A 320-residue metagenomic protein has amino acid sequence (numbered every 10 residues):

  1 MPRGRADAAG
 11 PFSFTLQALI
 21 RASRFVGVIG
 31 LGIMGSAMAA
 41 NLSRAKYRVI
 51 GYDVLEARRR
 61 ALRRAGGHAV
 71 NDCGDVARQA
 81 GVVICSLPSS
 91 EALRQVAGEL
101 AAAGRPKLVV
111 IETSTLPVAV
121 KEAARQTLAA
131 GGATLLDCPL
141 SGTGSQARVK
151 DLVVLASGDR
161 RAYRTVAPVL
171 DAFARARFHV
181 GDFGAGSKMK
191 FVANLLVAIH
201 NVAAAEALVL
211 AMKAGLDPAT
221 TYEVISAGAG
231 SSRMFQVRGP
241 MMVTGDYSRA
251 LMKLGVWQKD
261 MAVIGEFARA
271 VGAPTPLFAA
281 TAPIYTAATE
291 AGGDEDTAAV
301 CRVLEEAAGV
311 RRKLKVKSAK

Functional and structural regions predicted by a protein language model:
D7, S13, L314-K320: Arg/Gly-rich low-complexity intrinsically disordered repeat tracts
S13-S86, G144, H179, R312: NAD(P)+-binding Rossmann beta1-loop-alpha1 motif at the extreme N-terminus of oxidoreductases
V26, L31, L116-N194: Rossmann-fold dinucleotide-binding core
C73-L135: Rossmann-fold NAD(P) dinucleotide-binding segment
A185-A307: Helical "substrate-binding/catalytic lid" subdomain of Rossmann-like NAD(P)-dependent dehydrogenases/reductases
